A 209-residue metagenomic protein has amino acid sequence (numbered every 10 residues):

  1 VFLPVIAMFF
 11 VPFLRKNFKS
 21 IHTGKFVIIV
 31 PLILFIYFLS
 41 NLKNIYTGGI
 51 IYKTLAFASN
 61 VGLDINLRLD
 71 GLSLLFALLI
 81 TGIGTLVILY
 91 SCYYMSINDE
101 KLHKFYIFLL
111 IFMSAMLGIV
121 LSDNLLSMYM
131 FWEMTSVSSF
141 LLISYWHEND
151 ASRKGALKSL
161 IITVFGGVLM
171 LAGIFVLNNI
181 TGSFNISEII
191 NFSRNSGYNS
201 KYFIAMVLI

Functional and structural regions predicted by a protein language model:
V1-I209: ...captures the hydrophobic TM-helix bundle architecture rather than a specific catalytic motif, and can also fire on
